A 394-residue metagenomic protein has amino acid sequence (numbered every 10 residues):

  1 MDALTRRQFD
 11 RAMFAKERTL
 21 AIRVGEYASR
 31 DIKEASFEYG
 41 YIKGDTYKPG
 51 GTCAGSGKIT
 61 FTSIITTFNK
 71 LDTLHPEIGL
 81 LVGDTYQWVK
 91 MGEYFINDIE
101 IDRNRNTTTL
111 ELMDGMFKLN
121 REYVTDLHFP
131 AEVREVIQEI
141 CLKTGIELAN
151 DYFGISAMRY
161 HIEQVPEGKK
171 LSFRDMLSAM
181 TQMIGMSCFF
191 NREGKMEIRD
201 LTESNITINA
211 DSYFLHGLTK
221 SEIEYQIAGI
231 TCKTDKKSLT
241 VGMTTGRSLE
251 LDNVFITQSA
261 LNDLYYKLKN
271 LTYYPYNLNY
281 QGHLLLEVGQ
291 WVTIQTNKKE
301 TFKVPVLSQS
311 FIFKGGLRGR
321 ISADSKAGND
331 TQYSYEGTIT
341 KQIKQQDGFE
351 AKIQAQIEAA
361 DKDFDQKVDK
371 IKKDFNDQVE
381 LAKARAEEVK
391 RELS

Functional and structural regions predicted by a protein language model:
M1-G25, R105, L110-L112, E197-D252 (+1 more regions): Acidic, low-complexity/disordered segments
M1-L127, V165, S178-G185, L271-Y274 (+2 more regions): Assembly/oligomerization scaffold segments
A12, E139-K143, L264-K267, Q342 (+1 more regions): Residues that form generic nucleotide/phosphate-binding pockets
G25-C53, I146, S238-K269: Short beta-strand/loop turn elements enriched in aromatics
Y27, E34, K70, E132 (+4 more regions): Short amphipathic alpha-helical segments
D45-Y47, I65, G83-D84, K118-Y123 (+4 more regions): Glycine-rich loops and low-complexity Gly/Arg-rich segments that provide flexible linkers or classic glycine-based
T85-Y86, E100-T219, K303, A355-E358 (+3 more regions): Charged- and aromatic-enriched interaction segments used to assemble and dock large macromolecular complexes
K90-I99, F129-I137, T245-E250, A260-D263: Short, mixed-charge, low-aromatic patches
